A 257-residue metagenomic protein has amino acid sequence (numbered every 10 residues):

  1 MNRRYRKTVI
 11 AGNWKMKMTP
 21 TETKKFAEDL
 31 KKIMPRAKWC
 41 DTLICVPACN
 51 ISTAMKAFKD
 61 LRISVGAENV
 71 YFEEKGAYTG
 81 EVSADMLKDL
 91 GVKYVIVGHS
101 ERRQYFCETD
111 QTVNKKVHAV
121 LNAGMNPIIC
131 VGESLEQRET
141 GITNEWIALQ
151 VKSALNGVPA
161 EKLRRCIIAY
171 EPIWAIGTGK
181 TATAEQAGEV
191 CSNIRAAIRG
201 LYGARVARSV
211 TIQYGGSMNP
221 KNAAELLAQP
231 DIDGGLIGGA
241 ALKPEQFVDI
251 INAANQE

Functional and structural regions predicted by a protein language model:
M1-E257: Active-site loop-to-helix "anion-binding N-cap" substructures in soluble metabolic enzymes
